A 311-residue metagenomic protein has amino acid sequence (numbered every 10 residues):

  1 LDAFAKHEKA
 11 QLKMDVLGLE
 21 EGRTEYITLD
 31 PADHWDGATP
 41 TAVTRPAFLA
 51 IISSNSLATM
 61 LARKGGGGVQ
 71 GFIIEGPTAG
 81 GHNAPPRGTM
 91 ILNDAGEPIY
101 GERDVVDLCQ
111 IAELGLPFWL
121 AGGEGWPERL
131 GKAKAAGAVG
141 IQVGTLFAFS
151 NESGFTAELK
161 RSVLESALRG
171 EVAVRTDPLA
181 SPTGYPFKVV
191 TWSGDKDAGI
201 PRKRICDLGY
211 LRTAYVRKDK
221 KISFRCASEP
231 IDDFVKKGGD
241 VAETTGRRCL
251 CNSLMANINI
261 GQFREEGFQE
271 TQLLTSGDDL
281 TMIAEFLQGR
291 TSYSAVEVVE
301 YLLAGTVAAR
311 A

Functional and structural regions predicted by a protein language model:
L1, I74-N83, P127-L159: Glycine-rich phosphate-binding active-site loops on the catalytic face of alpha/beta enzymes
L1-E113, I283-A311: Active-site entrance/lid segments in N-terminal catalytic domains of soluble metabolic enzymes
F48-A50, F72-I74, F118-G122, I141-V143: Hydrophobic faces of well-ordered beta-strands that scaffold small-molecule active sites in alpha/beta enzyme cores
A50-S56, L116-R129: Glycine-rich beta-to-alpha transition loops that act as phosphate-gripper elements at the mouths of alpha/beta enzyme
S54, G125-W126, N151, T156 (+2 more regions): Alpha-helix initiation/capping motif
E102-E113, G125, A135-A136, F147 (+2 more regions): Surface cap/lid and interfacial helix-loop subdomains adjacent to catalytic sites that gate substrate access
T183-A311: C-terminal extensions of enzymes
